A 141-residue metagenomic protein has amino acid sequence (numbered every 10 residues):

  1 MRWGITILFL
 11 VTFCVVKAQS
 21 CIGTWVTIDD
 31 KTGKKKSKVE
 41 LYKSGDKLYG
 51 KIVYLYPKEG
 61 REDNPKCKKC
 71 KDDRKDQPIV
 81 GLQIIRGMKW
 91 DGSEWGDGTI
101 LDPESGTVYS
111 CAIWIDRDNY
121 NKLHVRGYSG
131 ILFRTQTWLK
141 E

Functional and structural regions predicted by a protein language model:
M1-S20: Bacterial Sec-dependent N-terminal signal peptides
V15, I22, K68-K71: Secreted/luminal cysteine- and crosslink-motif detector
Q19-T24, D91-G98, Y120-H124: Short, hydrophobic/aromatic-rich segments at coil-to-beta transitions
S20-K34, T135-E141: K/E-rich alpha-helical interaction surfaces of small helical-bundle regulatory domains
D29, K34-C111: Central antiparallel beta-sheet cores of small beta-barrel/beta-sandwich binding domains
K43, W114-D118, L139-E141: A short, sequence-level motif marking secondary-structure junctions
V53-L55, R126, E141: Predominantly extracellular/luminal cell-surface or secreted proteins
P103, A112-D118, K122-T135: Short, exposed beta-strand-loop hairpins at the edges of beta-sheets in extracellular/periplasmic proteins
